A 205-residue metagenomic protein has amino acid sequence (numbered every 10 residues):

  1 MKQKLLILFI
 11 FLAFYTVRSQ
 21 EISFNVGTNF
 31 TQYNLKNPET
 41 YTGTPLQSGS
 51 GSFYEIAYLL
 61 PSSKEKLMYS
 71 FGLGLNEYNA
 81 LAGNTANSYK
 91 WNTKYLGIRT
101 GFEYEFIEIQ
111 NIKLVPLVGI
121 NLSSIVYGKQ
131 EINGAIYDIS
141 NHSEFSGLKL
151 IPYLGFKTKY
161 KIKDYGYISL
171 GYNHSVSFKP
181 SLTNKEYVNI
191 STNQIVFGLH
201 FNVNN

Functional and structural regions predicted by a protein language model:
M1-N25, I112, L199-N205: Bacterial Sec-dependent N-terminal signal peptides
K4, Q20-I22, E65-Y69, Q110-P116 (+3 more regions): Outer-envelope beta-barrel architecture signal
I10, V26, F71, V118-I120 (+1 more regions): A structural signal for short, well-ordered beta-strand segments
S19-E65, Y69, H200-N205: Short glycine/proline- and aromatic-enriched beta-strand/turn motifs that initiate or cap beta-hairpins
Q20, S48-S52, L75, N92-I98 (+3 more regions): Residues that define the transmembrane beta-barrel architecture of outer-membrane proteins
Y33-L46, E77-Y95, V126-S146, S181-V188 (+1 more regions): Flexible, solvent-exposed loop segments that connect beta-strands
A57-G134, N193, F197-N205: Gram-negative (and chloroplast) outer-membrane scaffold detector with strong preference for beta-barrel transmembrane
Y78, E144, K149-N205: Predominantly the C-terminal beta-signal and adjacent terminal strand-loop region of outer-membrane beta-barrel
